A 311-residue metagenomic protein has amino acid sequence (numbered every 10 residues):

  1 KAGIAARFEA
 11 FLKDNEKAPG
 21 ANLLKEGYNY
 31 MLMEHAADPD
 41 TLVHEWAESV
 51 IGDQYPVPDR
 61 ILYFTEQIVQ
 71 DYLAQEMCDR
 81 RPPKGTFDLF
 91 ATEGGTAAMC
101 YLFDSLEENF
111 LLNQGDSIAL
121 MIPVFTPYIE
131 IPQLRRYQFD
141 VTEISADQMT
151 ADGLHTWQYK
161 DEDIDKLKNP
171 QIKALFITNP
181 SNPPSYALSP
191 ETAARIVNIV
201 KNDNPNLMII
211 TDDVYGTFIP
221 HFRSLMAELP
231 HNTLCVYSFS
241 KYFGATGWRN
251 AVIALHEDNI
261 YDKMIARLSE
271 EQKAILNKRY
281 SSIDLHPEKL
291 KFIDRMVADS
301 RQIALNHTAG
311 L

Functional and structural regions predicted by a protein language model:
K1, L120-P123, E257: Structural motif
K1-A10, E16: N-terminal low-complexity, Ser/Thr- and acidic-residue-enriched intrinsically disordered segments
K1-A2, Y128-I129, N182-Y186, T217-I219 (+2 more regions): Short catalytic/ligand-binding loop motif for oxyanion handling, primarily in non-cytosolic enzymes, centered on
N15-N204, D213-P230, L234: Conserved core of the PLP fold type I
A119, A146-M149, N202-N206, Y237 (+2 more regions): Short, surface-exposed, polar/charged, turn-prone segments marking secondary-structure boundaries
I209-I210: Residue-level marker for buried hydrophobic side chains located in beta-strands that build the well-ordered beta-sheet
M226-S281, E288: Active-site PLP attachment segment
K273-L311: Structural motif of enzymes handling amino- and sulfur-group chemistry
